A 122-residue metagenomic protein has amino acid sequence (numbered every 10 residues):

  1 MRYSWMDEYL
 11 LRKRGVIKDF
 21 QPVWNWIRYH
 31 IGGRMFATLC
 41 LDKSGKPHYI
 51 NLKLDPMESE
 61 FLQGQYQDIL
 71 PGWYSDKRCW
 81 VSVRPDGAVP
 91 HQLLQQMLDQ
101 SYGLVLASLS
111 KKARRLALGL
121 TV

Functional and structural regions predicted by a protein language model:
M1-V122: Charge-dense, helix-prone N-terminal extensions
